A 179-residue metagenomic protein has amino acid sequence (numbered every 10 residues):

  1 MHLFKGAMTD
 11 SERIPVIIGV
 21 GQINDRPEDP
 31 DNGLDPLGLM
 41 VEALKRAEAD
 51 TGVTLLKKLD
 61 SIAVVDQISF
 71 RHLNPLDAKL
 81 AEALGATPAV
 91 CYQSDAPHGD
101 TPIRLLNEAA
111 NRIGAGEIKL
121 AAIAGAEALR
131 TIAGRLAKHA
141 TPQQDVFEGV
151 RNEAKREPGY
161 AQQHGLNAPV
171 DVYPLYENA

Functional and structural regions predicted by a protein language model:
H2-A96, A110-A115, A122-A179: Conserved "HGTGT" condensation-loop signature of ketosynthase/thiolase-family condensing enzymes that catalyze
I103-N111: Conserved phosphate-binding catalytic cores of ATP/NTP-utilizing and phosphoryl-transfer enzymes
